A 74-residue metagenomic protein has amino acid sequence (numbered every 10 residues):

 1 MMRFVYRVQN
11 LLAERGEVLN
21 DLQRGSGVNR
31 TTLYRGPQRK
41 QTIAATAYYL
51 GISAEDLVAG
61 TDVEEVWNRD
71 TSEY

Functional and structural regions predicted by a protein language model:
M1-D21, G25: A short, Lys/Arg-rich alpha-helix, primarily the initiator
N10, Y48, D56-Y74: Short, charged recognition helix plus adjacent turn of helix-turn-helix-like nucleic-acid-binding domains
L19, K40-I43: Helix-turn-helix DNA-binding elements, focusing on the entry/boundary residues of the two helices that contact DNA
G27-Q41: Recognition helix of helix-turn-helix/homeodomain-like DNA-binding domains that insert into the DNA major groove
